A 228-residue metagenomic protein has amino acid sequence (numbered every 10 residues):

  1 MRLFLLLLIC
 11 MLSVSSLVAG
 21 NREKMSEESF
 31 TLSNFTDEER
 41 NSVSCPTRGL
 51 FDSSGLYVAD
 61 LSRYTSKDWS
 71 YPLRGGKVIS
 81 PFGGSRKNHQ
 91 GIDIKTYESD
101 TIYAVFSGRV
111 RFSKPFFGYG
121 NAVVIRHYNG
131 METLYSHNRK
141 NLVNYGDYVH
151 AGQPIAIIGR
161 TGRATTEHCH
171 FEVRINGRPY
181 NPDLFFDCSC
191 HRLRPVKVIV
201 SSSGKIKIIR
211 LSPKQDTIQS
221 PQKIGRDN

Functional and structural regions predicted by a protein language model:
R2-L6, S15-P81, R192-N228: Polar/charged, compositionally biased leader and regulatory segments
R63-Y71, G83-P115: Short, glycine/small-residue-enriched coil/turn segments at secondary-structure junctions
K77-I79, G91-D93, A122-V124, L134 (+1 more regions): Soluble periplasmic/extracytoplasmic beta-strand elements of cell-envelope proteins
I79, K95, R109-K114, R139 (+1 more regions): Conserved positions in beta-strands of structured domains
G83-S85, Y97-S99, S107, P115 (+4 more regions): Solvent-exposed coil/turn segments that connect beta secondary-structure elements in extracytoplasmic/periplasmic
H89, A104-L142: Zn2+-dependent peptidoglycan hydrolase active-site motif and core
T101-R111, V143-I158: Short, well-structured beta-strand-loop connectors
H127, D147-I208, D216: Conserved, short, structured surface segments that act as functional micro-motifs
